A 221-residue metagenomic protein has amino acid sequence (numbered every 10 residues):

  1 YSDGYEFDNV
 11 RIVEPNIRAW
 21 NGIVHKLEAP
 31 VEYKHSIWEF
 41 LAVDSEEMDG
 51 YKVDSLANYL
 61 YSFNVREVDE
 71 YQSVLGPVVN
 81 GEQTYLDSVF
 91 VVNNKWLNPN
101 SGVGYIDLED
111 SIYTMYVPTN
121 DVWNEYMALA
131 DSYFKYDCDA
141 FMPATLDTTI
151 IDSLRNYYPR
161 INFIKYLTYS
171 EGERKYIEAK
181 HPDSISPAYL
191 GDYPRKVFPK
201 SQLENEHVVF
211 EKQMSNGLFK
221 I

Functional and structural regions predicted by a protein language model:
Y1-I221: Mature, structured domains of secreted/extracytosolic soluble proteins
